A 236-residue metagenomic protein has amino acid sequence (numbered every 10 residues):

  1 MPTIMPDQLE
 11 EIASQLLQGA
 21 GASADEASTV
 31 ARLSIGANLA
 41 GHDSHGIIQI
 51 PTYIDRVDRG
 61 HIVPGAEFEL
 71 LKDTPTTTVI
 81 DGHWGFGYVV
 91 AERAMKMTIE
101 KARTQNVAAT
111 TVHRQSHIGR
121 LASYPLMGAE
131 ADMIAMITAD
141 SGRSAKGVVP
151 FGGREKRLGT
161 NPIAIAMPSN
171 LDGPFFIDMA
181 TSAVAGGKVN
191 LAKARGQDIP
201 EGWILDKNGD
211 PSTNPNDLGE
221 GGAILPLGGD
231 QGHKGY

Functional and structural regions predicted by a protein language model:
M1-A20: Generic N-terminal amphipathic, Lys/Arg-enriched alpha-helix
Q18-G21, L39-D43: N-terminal and secondary-structure boundary signal
A24-I35: Short, well-structured alpha-helical segments
S44, I48, M133, G232-Y236: Shared catalytic-loop signature of beta/alpha-barrel
H45-A102: Active-site cofactor/substrate anionic-group-binding motifs, chiefly glycine- and Lys/Arg-rich phosphate-binding loops
V79-N170: A generic, well-ordered mixed alpha/beta core segment in the N-terminal half of proteins
K146-D217: Phosphate/diphosphate-binding glycine-rich loops and adjacent basic-rich segments that engage nucleotide
G221-Y236: Internal helical hairpin/lid segments
